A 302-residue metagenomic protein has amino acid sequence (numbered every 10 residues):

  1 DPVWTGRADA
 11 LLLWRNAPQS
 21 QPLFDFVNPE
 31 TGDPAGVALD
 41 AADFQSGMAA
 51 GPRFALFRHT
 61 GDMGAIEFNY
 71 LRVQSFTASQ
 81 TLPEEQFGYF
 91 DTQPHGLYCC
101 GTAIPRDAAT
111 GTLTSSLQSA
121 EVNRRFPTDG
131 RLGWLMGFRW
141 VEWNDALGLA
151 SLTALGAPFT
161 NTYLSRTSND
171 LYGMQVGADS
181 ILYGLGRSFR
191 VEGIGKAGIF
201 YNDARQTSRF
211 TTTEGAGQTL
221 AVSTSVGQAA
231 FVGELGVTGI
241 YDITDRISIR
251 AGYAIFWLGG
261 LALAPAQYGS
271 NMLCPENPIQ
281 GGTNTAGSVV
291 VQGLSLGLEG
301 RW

Functional and structural regions predicted by a protein language model:
D1-R72: Short glycine/proline- and aromatic-enriched beta-strand/turn motifs that initiate or cap beta-hairpins
P2-W4, D62-I66, G130-W134, R187-G193 (+3 more regions): Outer-envelope beta-barrel architecture signal
V3, A49-R53, L117-E121, G133 (+3 more regions): Transmembrane beta-barrel architecture of outer-membrane proteins
R7-L11, E67-L71, L135-R139, E192-G198 (+1 more regions): Transmembrane beta-strands of outer-membrane beta-barrel proteins
A8, F54-R58, V122-F126, M136 (+5 more regions): Residues on the lipid-exposed face of transmembrane beta-strands in outer-membrane beta-barrel proteins
L12, G287-W302: Outer-membrane beta-barrel "beta-signal"
L12-N16, R72-F76, W140-N144, L182 (+3 more regions): Transmembrane beta-strands of outer-membrane beta-barrel pores
Q19-N28, G32-G47, Q74-S116, E142-L171 (+3 more regions): Extracellular/periplasm-exposed beta-strand and loop segments of Gram-negative cell-envelope proteins, dominated by
